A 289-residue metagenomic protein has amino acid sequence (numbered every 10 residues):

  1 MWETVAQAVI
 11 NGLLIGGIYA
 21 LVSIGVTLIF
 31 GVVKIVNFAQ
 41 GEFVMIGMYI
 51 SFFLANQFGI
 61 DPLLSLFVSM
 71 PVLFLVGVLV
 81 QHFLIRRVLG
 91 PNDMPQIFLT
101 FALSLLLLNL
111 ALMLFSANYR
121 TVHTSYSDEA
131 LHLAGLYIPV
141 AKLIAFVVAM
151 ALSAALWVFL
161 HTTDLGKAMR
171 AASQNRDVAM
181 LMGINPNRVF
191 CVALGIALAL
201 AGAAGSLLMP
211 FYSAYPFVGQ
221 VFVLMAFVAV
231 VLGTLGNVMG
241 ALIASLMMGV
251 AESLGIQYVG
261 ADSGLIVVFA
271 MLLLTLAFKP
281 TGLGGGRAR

Functional and structural regions predicted by a protein language model:
M1-S23, I50, D61-S65, P91-F98 (+2 more regions): Membrane-interfacial amphipathic/re-entrant helices at transmembrane-helix boundaries
W2-G12, I18, F159-T163, F190-V230 (+2 more regions): Inter-helical junctions in multi-pass inner-membrane proteins, predominant in energy-converting antiporter-like
I10, V32-L79, F83: Membrane-embedded helix boundary and interhelical linker motif in transport proteins
I15, L133, Y137-Y215, V238-I243: Helix-loop-helix "hairpin" substructures at the membrane interface of multi-pass membrane proteins
G17, V26-M48, P62, G90-P95 (+7 more regions): Short, non-helical or kinked segments that cap or interrupt transmembrane helices
G59-S104, L110, I243-M248, K279-P280: Alpha-helical transmembrane segments within multi-pass membrane transporters and channels
F83, L114, Q174-L181, N185-R188 (+1 more regions): Cytosolic-side transmembrane-helix boundaries in multi-pass membrane proteins
V88-T162, V189-V192, L254, V259 (+3 more regions): Transmembrane helix-bundle core of multi-pass membrane transporters and related energy-transducing complexes
